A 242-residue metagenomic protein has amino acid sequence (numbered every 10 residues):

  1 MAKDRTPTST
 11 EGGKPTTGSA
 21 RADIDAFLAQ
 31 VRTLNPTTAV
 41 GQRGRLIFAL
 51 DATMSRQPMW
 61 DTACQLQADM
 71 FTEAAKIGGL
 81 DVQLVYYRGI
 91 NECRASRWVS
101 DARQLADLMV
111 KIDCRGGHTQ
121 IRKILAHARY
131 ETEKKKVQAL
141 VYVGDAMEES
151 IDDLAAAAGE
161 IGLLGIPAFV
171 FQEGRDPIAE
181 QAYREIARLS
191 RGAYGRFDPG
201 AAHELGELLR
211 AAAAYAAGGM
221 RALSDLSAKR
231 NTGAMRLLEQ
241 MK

Functional and structural regions predicted by a protein language model:
M1-I47, M54-D61, K76-G78: Acidic, polar low-complexity linker/tail segments
G41-R97, I124, L140-V143: Von Willebrand factor
F48-T53, V137-S150, A168, Q172-G174 (+1 more regions): DG-centered beta-turn motif at the end of beta-strands
D101-A139, M147-D152, G174-R184: Von Willebrand factor
K136-G144, R184, R188, A201-A202 (+2 more regions): Extended, alpha-helix-rich binding/interface surfaces that flank or overlap catalytic cores and mediate recognition
D153-A157: Charged helix-capping and loop-helix junction motifs
L164, A182, L189-S190: Short, structured coil segments at secondary-structure junctions
Y194-K242: C-terminal "exit" segments of structured domains
